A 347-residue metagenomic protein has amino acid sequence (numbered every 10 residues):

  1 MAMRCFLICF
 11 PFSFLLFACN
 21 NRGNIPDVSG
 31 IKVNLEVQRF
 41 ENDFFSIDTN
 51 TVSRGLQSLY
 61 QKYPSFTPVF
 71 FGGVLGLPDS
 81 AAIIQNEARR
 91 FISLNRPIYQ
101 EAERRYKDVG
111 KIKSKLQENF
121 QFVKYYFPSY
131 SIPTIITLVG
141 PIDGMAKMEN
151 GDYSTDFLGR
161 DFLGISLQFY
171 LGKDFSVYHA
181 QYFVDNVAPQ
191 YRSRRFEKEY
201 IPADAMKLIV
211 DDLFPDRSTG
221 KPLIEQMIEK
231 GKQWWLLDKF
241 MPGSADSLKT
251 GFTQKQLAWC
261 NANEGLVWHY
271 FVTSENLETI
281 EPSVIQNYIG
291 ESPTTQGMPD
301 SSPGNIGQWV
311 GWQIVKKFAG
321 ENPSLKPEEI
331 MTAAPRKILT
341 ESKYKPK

Functional and structural regions predicted by a protein language model:
M1-F6: Positively charged n-region of N-terminal signal peptides that target proteins for export
L15-A18: C-terminal motif of bacterial Sec signal peptides marking the signal peptidase cleavage site
N20-R89, S93-L94: N-terminal mature-domain "stem" immediately C-terminal to a signal peptide or N-terminal signal-anchor/transmembrane
F45, L75, Q121-P128, L237-A245 (+2 more regions): Sec-exported extracytoplasmic/periplasmic mature domains
E87-L257, T332-P335: Acidic/His-rich structured neighborhood in mature extracellular/periplasmic domains
M227-T294: Acidic/His/Gly-enriched intrinsically disordered linker/tail segments that often contain short helix/coil "MoRF-like"
V272, E278-K347: C-terminal soluble interaction/assembly domains
